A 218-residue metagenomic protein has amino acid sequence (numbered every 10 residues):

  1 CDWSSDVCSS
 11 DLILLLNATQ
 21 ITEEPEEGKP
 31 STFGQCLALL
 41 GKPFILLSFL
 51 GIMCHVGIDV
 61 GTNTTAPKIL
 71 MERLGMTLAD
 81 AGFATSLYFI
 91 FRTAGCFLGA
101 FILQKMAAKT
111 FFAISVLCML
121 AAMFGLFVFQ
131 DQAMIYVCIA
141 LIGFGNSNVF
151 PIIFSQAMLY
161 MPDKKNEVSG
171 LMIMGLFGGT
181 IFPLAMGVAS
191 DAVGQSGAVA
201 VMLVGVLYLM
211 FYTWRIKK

Functional and structural regions predicted by a protein language model:
C1-W3, V7-S9: Short, small-residue-biased leader/transition segments that mark boundaries at the very start of proteins
L12-A18, L203-K218: Multi-pass alpha-helical transporter architecture, strongest for 12-TM Major Facilitator/SLC carriers used
T22-S48: Juxtamembrane intracellular "pre-TM" segments in multi-pass secondary transporters
A38-S86, T93-C96: Extracytoplasmic gate region of multi-pass secondary transporters
G95-A108, S190-D191: Helix-to-loop junctions at the C-terminal end of transmembrane segments in multipass secondary transporters
T110-G125: Structural signature of the two symmetry-related core transmembrane helices
S147-P162: Intracellular juxtamembrane helix-capping segments at the cytosolic ends of symmetry-related transmembrane helices
Y160-Q195: A late C-terminal transmembrane helix in Major Facilitator Superfamily
